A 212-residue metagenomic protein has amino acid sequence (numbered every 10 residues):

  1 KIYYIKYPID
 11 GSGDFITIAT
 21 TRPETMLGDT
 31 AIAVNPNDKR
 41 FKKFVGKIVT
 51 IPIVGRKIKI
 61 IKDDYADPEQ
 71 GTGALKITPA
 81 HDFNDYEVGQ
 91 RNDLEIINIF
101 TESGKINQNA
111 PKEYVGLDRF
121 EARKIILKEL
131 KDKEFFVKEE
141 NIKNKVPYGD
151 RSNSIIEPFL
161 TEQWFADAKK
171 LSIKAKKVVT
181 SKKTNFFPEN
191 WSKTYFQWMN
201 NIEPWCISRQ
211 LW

Functional and structural regions predicted by a protein language model:
K1-S103, K174-L211: NTP-handling and nucleic-acid-processing catalytic cores
K1-T25, Y114-A122, L127, E134-A168 (+1 more regions): Active-site neighborhoods of enzyme catalytic cores
K47, L127-K128: Short, surface-exposed, polar/charged, turn-prone segments marking secondary-structure boundaries
G104-N109: Short acidic beta-strand-loop surface patches of small beta-rich interaction domains
P111-R119, F186-W191: Short histidine-centered catalytic/ligand-binding loop motif
K170-S172: Soluble, acidic/polar mature domains that operate outside membranes
